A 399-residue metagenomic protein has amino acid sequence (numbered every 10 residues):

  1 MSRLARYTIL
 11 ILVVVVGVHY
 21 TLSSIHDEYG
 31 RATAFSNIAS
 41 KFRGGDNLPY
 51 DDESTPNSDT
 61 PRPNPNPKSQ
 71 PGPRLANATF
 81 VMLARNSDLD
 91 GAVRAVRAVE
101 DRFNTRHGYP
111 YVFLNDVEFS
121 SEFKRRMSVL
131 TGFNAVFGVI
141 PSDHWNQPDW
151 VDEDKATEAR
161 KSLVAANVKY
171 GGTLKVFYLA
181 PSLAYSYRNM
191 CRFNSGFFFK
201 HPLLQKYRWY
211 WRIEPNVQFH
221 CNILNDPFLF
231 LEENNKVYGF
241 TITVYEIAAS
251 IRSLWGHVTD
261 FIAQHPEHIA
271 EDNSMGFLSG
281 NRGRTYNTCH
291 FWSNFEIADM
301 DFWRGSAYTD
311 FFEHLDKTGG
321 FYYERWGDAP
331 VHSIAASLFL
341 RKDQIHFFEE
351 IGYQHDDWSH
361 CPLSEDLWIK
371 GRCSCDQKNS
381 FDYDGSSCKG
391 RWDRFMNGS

Functional and structural regions predicted by a protein language model:
M1-Y109, R126-V139, W145-G172, L363-S399: Juxtamembrane luminal stem/stalk of type II transmembrane Golgi/ER carbohydrate-processing enzymes
L10-V15, H19, C289-F291, Y308-S399: C-terminal catalytic/acceptor-binding lobe
V13-V14, L163, N167-C191, V217-K317 (+3 more regions): Conserved catalytic core of nucleotide-sugar-dependent glycosyltransferases
D90-A98, S121, L224-N225, A329-P330: Well-ordered, non-membrane alpha-helical segments in soluble/globular domains
P110-D116: Short internal beta-strands
V117-F123: Short, charged/polar "capping" segments at the starts of alpha-helices and the immediately preceding loops
S142-D149, E246-A248, Y353-D356: A short acidic, often aromatic-flanked loop/helix-cap motif at beta-alpha or helix-coil junctions that lines enzyme
Q205-H220: Short beta-strand-to-loop acidic/aromatic patch adjacent to the donor-nucleotide binding site
